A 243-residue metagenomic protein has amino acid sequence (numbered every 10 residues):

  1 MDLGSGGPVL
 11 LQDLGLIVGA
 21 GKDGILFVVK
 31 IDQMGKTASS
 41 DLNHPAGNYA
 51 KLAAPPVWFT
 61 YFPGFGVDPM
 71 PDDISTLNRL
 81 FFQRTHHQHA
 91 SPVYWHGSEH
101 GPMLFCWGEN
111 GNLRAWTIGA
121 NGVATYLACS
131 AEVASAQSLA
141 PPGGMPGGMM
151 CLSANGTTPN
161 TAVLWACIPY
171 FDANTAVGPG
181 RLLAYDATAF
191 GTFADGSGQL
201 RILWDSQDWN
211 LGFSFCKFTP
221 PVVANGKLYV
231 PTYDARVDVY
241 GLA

Functional and structural regions predicted by a protein language model:
M1-S5, V9-A243: Extracytoplasmic/lumenal domain signature
